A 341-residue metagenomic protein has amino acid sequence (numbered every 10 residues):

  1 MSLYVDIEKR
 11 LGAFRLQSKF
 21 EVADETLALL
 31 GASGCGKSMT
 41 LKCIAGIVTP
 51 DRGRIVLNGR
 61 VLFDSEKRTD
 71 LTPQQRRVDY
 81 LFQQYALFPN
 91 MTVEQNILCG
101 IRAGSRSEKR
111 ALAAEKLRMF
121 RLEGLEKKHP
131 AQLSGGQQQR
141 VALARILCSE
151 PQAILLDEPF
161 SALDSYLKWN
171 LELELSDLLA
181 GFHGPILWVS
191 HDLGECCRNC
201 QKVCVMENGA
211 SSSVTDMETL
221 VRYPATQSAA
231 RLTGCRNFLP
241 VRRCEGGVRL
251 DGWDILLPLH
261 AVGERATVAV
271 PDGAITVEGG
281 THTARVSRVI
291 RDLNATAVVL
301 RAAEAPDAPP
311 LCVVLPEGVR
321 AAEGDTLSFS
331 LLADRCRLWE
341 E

Functional and structural regions predicted by a protein language model:
Y4-T26, L30-A32, S38-M39, G46-T49 (+3 more regions): Non-catalytic connector elements of ABC transporters
L27-A28, D70-T72, R76-A86, L187: ABC nucleotide-binding domain signature
S38-L41, V141: ABC ATPase nucleotide-binding domain helices that frame the ATP-binding cleft
K42-C43, K202: The short alpha-helix immediately C-terminal to the Walker A/P-loop
V48-T49, V56, A86, R102: A position-specific signal in ABC ATPase nucleotide-binding domains
G53-S65: Conserved ABC transporter NBD signature motif
R77, Q83, T92-A225: ABC ATPase nucleotide-binding domains
D216-E245: ABC transporter nucleotide-binding domain
